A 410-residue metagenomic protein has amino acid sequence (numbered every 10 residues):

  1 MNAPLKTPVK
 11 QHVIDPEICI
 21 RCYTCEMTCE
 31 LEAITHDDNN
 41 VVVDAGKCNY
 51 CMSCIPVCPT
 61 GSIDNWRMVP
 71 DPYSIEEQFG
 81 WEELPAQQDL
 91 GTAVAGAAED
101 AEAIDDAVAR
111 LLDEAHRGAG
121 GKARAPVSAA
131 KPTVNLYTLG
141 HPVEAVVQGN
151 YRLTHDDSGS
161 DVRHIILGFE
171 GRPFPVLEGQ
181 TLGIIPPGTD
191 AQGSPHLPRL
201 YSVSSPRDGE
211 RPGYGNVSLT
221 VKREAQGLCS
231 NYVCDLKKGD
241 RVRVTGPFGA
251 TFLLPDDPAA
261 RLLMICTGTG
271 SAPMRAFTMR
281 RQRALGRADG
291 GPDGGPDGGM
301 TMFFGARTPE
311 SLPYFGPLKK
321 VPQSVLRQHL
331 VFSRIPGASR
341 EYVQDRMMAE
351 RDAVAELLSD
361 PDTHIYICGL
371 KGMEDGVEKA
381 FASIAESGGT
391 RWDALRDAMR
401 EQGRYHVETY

Functional and structural regions predicted by a protein language model:
M1-Q11, E17, G46-G121: Flanking helices and flexible, charged tails adjoining ferredoxin-like Fe-S electron-transfer domains in multi-subunit
H36-N49: Short linker/helix segments within small regulatory modules
Q87-V162: Flexible inter-domain linker/hinge segments
A101-K131, L200, S205-R207, G215-R241 (+7 more regions): Helix-rich terminal scaffold detector
P132-Y137, E144-D240: Ferredoxin-reductase
Y137-V143, S158-S160, R243, T251 (+2 more regions): Reductase modules of NAD(P)H-dependent flavoproteins
P258-R283, M373: Active-site beta-strand/loop microenvironment that shapes enzyme catalytic pockets
